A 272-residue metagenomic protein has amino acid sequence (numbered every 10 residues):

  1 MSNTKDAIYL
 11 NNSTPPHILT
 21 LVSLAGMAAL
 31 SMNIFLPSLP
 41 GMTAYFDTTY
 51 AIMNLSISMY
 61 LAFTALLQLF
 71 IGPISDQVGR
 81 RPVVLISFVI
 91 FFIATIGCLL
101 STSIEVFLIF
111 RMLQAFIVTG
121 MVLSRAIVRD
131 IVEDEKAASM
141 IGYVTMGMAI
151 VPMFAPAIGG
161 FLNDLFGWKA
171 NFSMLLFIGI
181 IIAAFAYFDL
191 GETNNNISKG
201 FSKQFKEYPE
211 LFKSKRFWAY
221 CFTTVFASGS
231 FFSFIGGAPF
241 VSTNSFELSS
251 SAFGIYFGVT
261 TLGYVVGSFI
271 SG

Functional and structural regions predicted by a protein language model:
M1-A28: Cytosolic juxtamembrane N-terminal segment immediately preceding the first transmembrane helix of multi-pass
S2-N11, G191-C221: Juxtamembrane intracellular "pre-TM" segments in multi-pass secondary transporters
T14, L100-F110: Helix-loop junctions at membrane interfaces in 12-TM secondary transporters
N33, L61-L69, T119, P152-M153 (+1 more regions): Residue-level signature of mid-helix packing/kink "hotspots" within the transmembrane helices of 12-pass Major
S38-A65: Extracellular/periplasmic helix-loop-helix junction of adjacent transmembrane segments in MFS-like secondary
L66-I104: Conserved MFS/SLC helix-loop-helix module at the cytosolic interface between two early adjacent transmembrane helices
V106, G142-F188: Helix-loop-helix hairpin linking two adjacent transmembrane segments in secondary transporters
F110-G147: Cytoplasmic helix-loop-helix junction between adjacent transmembrane helices in 12-TM secondary transporters
